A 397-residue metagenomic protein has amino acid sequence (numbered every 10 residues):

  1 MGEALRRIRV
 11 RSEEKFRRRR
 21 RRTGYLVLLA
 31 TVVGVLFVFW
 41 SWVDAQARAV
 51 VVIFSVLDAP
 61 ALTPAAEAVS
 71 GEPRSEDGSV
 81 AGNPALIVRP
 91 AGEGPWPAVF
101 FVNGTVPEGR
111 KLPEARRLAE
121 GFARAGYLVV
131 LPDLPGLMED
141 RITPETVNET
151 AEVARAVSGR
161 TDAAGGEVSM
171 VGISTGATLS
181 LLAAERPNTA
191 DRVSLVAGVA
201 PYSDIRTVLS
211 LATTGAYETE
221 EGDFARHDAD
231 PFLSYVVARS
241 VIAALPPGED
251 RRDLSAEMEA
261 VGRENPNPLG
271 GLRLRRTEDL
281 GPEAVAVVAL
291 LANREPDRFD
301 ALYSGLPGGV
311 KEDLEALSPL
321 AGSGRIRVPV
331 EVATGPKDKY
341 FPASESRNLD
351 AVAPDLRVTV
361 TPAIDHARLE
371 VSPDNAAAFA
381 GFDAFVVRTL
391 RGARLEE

Functional and structural regions predicted by a protein language model:
A45-G94: N-terminal cap/lid segment of alpha/beta-hydrolase-fold proteins
A91-F122, D133-L134: Short, surface-exposed "cap/lid" segments of acyl-processing enzymes
R110-L118, L131-S169, A184-P187: Catalytic nucleophile-loop/oxyanion-hole region of alpha/beta-hydrolase and closely related hydrolase-like folds
G172-S180: Gly/Ala-rich beta-loop-alpha elbow adjacent to hydrolase catalytic centers
L182-D279: Alpha/beta-hydrolase-fold enzymes
I326, V332-T334, D338: Short beta-strand/loop motif that positions the catalytic acidic residue of the alpha/beta-hydrolase fold
K339-E345: Conserved alpha/beta-hydrolase "acid-adjacent" motif
S372-E397: Catalytic active-site module of serine/aspartate enzymes centered on a nucleophile-bearing elbow/loop
